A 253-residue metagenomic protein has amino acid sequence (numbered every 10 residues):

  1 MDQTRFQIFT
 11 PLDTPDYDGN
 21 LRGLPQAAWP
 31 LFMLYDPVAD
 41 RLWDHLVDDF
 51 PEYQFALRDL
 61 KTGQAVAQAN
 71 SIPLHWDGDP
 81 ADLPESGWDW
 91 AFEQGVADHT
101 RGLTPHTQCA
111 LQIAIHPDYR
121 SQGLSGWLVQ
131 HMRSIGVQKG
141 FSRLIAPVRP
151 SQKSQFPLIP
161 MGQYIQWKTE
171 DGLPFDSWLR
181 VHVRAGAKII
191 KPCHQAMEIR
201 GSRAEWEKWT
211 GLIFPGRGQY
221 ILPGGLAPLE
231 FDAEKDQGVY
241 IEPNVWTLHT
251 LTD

Functional and structural regions predicted by a protein language model:
M1-G87: Short amphipathic alpha-helix that is part of the acyltransferase structural core
L42, C109-A110, L128-M132: Short, hydrophobic/aromatic alpha-helical segments in well-folded domains
E52, I241-W246: Short hydrophobic/aromatic beta-strand or adjacent loop that forms the aromatic wall/cage of a ligand/substrate-binding
A69-Q112, P150-F175, C193-Q237: Conserved acyl-donor/pantetheine-binding loop and adjacent beta-alpha core of acyl/acetyltransferases and related
I115, S121-Q138, R143-A146: Conserved acetyl-CoA-binding loop-helix of GNAT-fold acetyltransferases
L179: ATP phosphate-binding glycine-rich loop and adjacent ATP-lid/helix-beta elements within ATP-binding kinase/ATPase
V183-K191: Conserved acetyl-CoA-binding loop of GNAT-fold acetyltransferases
L248-D253: Short beta-strand-to-coil "C-cap" segments at the C-terminal boundary of structured domains/repeats, marking
